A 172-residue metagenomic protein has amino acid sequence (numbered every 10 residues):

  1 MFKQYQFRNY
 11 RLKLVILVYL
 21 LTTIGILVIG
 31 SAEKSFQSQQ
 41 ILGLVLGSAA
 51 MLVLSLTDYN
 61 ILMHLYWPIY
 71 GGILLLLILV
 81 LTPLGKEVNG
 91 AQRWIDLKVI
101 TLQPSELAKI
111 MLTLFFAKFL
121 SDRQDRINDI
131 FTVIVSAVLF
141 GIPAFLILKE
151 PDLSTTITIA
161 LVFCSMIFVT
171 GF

Functional and structural regions predicted by a protein language model:
M1-V18: N-terminal membrane topogenic signal
V15-F172: Hydrophobic alpha-helical transmembrane segments of multi-pass inner membrane proteins, especially in bacterial systems
